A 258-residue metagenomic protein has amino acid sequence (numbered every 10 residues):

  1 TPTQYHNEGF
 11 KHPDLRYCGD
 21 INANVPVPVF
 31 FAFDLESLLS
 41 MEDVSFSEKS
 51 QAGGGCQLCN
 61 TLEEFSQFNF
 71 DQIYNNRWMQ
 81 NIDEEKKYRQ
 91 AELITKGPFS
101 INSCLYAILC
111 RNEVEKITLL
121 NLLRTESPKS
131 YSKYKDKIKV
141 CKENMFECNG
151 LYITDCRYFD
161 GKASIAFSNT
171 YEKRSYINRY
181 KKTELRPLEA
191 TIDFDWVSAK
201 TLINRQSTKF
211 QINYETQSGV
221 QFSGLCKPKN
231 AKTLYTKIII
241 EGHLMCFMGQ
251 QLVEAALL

Functional and structural regions predicted by a protein language model:
P2-Q211, S218-G219, S223, N230-K237 (+1 more regions): Active-site-proximal loop/hinge segments that shape catalytic or ion-binding/gating pockets
L257-L258: A positional/architectural concept
